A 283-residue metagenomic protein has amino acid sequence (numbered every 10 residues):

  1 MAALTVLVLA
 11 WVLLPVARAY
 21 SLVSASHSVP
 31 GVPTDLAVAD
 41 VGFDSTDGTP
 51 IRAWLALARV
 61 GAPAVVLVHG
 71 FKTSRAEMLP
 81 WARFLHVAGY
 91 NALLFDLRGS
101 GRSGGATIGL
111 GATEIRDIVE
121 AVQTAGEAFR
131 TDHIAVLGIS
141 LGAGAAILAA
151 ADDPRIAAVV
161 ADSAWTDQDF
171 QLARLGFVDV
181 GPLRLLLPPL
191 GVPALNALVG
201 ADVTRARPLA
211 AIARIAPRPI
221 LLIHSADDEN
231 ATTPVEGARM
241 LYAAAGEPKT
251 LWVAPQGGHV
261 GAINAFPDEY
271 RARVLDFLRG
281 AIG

Functional and structural regions predicted by a protein language model:
M1-D44, W54: An N-terminal hydrophobic leader/cap segment in hydrolases
F71-F84, L97, P234: The serine-hydrolase catalytic nucleophile loop
E77, I108-F129: Alpha/beta-hydrolase active-site loop
F84-G104: Conserved alpha/beta-hydrolase
L148-T204, A213: Hydrolase active-site cap/lid region
I215-A216, L221-S225: Short beta-strand/loop motif that positions the catalytic acidic residue of the alpha/beta-hydrolase fold
E229-G237: Conserved alpha/beta-hydrolase "acid-adjacent" motif
G257-P267: Catalytic histidine-centered segment of alpha/beta-hydrolase-like enzymes
